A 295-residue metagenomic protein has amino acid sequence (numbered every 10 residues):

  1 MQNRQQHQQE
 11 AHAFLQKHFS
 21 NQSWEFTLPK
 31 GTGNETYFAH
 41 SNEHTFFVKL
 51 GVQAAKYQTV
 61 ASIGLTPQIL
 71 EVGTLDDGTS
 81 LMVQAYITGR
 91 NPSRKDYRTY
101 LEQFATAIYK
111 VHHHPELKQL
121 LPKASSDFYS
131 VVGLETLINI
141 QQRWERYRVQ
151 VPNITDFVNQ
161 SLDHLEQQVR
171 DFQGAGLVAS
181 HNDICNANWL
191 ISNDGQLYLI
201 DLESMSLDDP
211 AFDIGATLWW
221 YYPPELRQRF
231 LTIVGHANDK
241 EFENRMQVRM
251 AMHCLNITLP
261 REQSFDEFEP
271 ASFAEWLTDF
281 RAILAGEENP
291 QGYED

Functional and structural regions predicted by a protein language model:
R4-S23, E116-N182, W276-E294: An alpha-helical support segment within catalytic cores of ATP-dependent transferases
F26-V132: ATP-binding pocket architecture of kinase catalytic cores
E35-A39, D163-F212: Active-site acidic catalytic loop and adjacent metal/ATP-binding pocket of ATP-dependent phosphoryl transfer enzymes
G51-A54, R90, N182, Y221 (+1 more regions): Short beta->alpha connector loops
G73, R90, H112-Q119, V169 (+4 more regions): A general structural signal marking secondary-structure boundaries and capping sites
L75, L81-Y97, I140-Y147, L255-P270: A glycine-centered beta->alpha junction motif in the catalytic cores of kinase/phosphotransferase enzymes
Y100, Y198, G215-L218: Glycine-rich, phosphate-binding/catalytic loops in enzymes
P210-D239, M250-E269, A274-F280: Active-site activation/catalytic loop segments of kinase-like enzymes and analogous catalytic loops in related
